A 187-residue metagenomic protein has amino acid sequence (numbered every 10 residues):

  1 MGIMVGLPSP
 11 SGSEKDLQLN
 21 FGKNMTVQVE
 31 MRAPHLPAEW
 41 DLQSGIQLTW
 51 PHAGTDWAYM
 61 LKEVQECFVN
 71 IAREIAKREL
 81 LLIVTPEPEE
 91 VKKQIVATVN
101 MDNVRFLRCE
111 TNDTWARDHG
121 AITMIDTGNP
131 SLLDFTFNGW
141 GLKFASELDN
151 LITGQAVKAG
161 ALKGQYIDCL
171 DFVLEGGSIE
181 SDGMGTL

Functional and structural regions predicted by a protein language model:
G2-E14, M25: Bacterial Sec-dependent signal peptides at the C-terminal "C-region" and cleavage site
F21-L187: The feature marks the mature, well-folded catalytic cores of soluble enzymes
